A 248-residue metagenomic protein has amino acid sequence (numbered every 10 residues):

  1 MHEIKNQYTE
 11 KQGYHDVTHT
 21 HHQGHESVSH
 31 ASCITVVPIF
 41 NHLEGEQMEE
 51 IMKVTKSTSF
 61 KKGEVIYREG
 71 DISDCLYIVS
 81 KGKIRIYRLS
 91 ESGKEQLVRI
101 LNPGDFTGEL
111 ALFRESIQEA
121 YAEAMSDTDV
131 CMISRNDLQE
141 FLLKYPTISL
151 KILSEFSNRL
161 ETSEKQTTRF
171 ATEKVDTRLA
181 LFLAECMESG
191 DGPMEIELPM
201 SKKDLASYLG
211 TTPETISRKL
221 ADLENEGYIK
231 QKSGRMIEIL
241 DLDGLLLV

Functional and structural regions predicted by a protein language model:
H2-K61, T107, A111-L112: Cyclic nucleotide-binding regulatory module and flanking cytosolic helices
P38-I39, E64-S126: Cyclic nucleotide-binding regulatory domains
M48, L138-Q139, L245: A generic structural signal for short hydrophobic patches within well-formed alpha-helices
E49-E50, I66-G70, G190: Short loop/turn motifs at secondary-structure junctions and domain boundaries
R99-S157, E161: Cyclic-nucleotide recognition modules
M125, L143-P213: Polybasic "coupling" helices that flank or enter modular domains
C186-V248: Phosphate-/nucleic-acid-contacting segments
